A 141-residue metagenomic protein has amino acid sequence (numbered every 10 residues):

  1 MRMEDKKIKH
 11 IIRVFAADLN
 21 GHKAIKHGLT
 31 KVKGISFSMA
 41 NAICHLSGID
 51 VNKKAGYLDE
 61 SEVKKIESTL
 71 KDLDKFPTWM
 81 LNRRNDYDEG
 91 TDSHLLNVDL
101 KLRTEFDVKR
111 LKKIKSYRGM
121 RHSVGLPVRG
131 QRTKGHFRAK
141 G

Functional and structural regions predicted by a protein language model:
M1-K33: Long, highly charged, low-complexity intrinsically disordered interaction regions that mediate electrostatic DNA/RNA
K26-H27, N41, E67, V108 (+1 more regions): Short glycine-/small-residue-rich flexible loop motifs, especially phosphate/cofactor-binding loops
K26-T30, A40-S47, G141: Low-complexity, intrinsically disordered basic tails/loops
A42-F76, L81: Electropositive
L70-G141: Basic, glycine/proline-rich low-complexity segments that contact nucleic acids
